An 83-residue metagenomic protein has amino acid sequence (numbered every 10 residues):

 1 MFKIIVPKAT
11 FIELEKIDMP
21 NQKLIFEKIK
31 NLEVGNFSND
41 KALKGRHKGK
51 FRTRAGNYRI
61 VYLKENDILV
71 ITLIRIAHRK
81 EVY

Functional and structural regions predicted by a protein language model:
M1-I12, K16-K23, A55-Y58, L63-Y83: Enriched for short, Lys/Arg-rich terminal
Q22, F26-K30: Short, well-structured alpha-helical segments
I29-K30, K48-G49, Y62, I76-A77: Short, intrinsically disordered/low-complexity patches at protein termini and at juxtamembrane boundaries
K30-T53: A short, surface-exposed loop/turn module that caps and links secondary-structure elements
